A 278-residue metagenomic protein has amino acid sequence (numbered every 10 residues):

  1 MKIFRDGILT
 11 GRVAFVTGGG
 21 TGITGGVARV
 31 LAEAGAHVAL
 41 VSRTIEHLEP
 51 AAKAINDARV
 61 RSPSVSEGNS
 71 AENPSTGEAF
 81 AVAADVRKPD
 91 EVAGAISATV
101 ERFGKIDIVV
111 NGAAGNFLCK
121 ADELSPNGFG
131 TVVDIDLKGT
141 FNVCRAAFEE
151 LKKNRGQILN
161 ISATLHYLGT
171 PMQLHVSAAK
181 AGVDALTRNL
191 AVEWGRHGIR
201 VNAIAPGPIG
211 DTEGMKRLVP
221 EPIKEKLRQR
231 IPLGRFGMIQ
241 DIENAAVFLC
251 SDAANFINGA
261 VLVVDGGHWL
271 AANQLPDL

Functional and structural regions predicted by a protein language model:
M1-D6, L168, V247, N258-L278: Short C-terminal tail/terminal secondary-structure segment of NAD(P)H-dependent dehydrogenase/reductase domains
V13, G20-G22: Conserved glycine-rich cofactor-binding loop
V110, G195, R200, I257-G259: Short, small/polar-rich loop/turn modules that mediate ligand/substrate recognition or access, typified
K120-A121, S125-V133, M215, L227: Substrate-binding pocket helix/loop in short-chain dehydrogenase/reductase
L124, G169-S177, N189, G214 (+1 more regions): Active-site loop-to-helix junction immediately N-terminal to the catalytic Tyr of the SDR YXXXK motif in Rossmann-fold
C144, A179, T187: Active-site helix of classical SDR
E149, V192-R196, N255: Alpha-helical segment proximal to the catalytic Tyr-Lys
